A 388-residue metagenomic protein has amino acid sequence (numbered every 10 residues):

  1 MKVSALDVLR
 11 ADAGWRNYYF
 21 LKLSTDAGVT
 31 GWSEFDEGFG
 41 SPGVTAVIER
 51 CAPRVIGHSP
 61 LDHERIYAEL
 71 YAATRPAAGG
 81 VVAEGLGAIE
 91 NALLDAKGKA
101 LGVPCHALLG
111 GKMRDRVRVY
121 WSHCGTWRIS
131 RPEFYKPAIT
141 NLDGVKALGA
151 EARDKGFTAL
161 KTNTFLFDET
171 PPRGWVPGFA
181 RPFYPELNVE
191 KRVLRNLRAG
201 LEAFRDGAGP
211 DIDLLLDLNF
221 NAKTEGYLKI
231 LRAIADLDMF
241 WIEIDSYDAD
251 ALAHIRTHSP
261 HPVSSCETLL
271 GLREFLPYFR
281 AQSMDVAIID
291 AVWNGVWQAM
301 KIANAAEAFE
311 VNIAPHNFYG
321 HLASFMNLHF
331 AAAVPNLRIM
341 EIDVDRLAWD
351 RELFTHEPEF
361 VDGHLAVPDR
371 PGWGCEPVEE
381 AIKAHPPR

Functional and structural regions predicted by a protein language model:
M1-W32, D36, R346-R351: Structured beta-strand/loop patches that form or line metal/cofactor-binding pockets in enzymes
V3, G28, C51, I89 (+8 more regions): Conserved, mostly hydrophobic/aromatic
L21, A27, W32, A100-V103 (+3 more regions): Ligand-binding pocket scaffold of soluble enzyme catalytic domains
D26-L101: Metal- or metallocofactor-binding catalytic centers and their adjacent structured scaffolds across diverse enzyme
A46, C51, R65, R232-M239 (+2 more regions): Shared catalytic-loop signature of beta/alpha-barrel
K97-A100, P104, V145-G156, G374: Short amphipathic alpha-helices and their capping/turn segments at secondary-structure boundaries
R116, W121-A253: Metal-dependent enolase-superfamily TIM-barrel catalytic cores that perform enediolate-based chemistry
G372-R388: Extended hydrophobic packing segments that form well-structured cores
